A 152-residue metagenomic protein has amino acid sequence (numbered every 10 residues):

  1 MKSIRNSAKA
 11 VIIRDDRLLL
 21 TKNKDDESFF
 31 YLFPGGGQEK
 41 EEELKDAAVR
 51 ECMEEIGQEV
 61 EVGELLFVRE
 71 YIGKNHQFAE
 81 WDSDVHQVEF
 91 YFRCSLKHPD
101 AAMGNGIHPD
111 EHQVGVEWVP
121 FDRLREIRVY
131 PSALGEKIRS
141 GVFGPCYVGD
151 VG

Functional and structural regions predicted by a protein language model:
M1-L19, L66, Y91-R93: Conserved N-terminal beta-strand and adjoining loop/helix that marks the start of the Nudix/MutT-like hydrolase domain
K2, E80-V88, H108-Q113: A generic structural micro-feature
R17-Q58: Conserved Nudix-box catalytic region and its N-terminal flanking loop in Nudix hydrolases and closely related
E59-V68: A short coil-to-beta-strand element that immediately follows conserved catalytic motifs
G73-M103, K137: Active-site-adjacent beta-strand/loop module that shapes the phosphate/pyrophosphate-binding cleft
N105-I138: NUDIX/MutT-family hydrolases
Y130-G152: Charged phosphate-binding loop/patch that engages nucleotide di/tri-phosphates or the phosphate backbone of nucleic
